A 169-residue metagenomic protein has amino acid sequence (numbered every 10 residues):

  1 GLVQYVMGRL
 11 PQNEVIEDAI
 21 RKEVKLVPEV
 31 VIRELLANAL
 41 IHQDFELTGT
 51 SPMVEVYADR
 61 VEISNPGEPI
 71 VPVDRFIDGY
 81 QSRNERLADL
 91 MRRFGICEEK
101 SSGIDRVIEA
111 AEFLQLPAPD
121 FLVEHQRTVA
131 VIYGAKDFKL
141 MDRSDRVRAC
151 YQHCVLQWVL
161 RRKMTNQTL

Functional and structural regions predicted by a protein language model:
G1-T168: C-terminal regulatory or interaction extensions
